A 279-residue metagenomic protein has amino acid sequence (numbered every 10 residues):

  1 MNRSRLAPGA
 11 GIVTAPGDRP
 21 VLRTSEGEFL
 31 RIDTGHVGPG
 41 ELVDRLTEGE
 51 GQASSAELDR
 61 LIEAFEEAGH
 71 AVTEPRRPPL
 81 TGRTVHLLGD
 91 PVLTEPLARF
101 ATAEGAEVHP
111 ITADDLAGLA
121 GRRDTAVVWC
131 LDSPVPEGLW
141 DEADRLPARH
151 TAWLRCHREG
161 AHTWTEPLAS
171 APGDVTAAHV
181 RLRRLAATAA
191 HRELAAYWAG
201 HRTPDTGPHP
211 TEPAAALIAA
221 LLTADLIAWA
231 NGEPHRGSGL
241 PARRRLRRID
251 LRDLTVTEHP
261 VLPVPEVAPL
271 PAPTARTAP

Functional and structural regions predicted by a protein language model:
N2-P16, P20-T24, D33-T34, G40-T47 (+2 more regions): Glycine-rich phosphate/adenylate-binding loop
I32-G35, L97-R99: Short, glycine/acidic-enriched capping/hinge loops at junctions between secondary-structure elements
E74-T112, A215, A219-T223: Glycine-rich adenosine-cofactor-binding loop
G82-L87, D124-W129, H150-R155: Hydrophobic beta-strand segments of well-ordered beta-sheets in folded domains
L87-V92, T112-D114, W129-P134, C156-R158: Structural motif
A103, E107, R123-S133, R149: Internal, hydrophobic cores of structured domains that mediate oligomerization or house catalytic pockets within large
L116-R123: Short amphipathic alpha-helix with an adjacent loop that forms part of the alpha/beta core around
